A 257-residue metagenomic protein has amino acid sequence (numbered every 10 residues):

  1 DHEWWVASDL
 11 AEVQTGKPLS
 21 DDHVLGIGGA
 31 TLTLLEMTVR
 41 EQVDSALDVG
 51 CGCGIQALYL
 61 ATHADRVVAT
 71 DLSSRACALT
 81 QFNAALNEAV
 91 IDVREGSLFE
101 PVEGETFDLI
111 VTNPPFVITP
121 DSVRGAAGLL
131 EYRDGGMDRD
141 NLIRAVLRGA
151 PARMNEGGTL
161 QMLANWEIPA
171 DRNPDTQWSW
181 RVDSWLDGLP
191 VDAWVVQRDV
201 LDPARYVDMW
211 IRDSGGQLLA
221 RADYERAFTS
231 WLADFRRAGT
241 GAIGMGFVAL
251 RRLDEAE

Functional and structural regions predicted by a protein language model:
D1-L25: Non-catalytic substrate-recognition/targeting regions of SAM-dependent transferases
H2, E88-I91, V191: A short helix-to-beta-strand connector/capping loop
H23-A30, R139: Short, conserved glycine- and acidic-residue-centered signature motifs in active-site or ligand-binding loops
G28-T112, I118-T119: Conserved SAM/SAH cofactor-binding pocket of Class I
S73, D138-V196: Conserved Class I SAM-dependent methyltransferase catalytic core
S74-R75, P114-A145: Mobile active-site "lid"/loop adjacent to the S-adenosyl-L-methionine
V117-P120, I168-R172, D202-R205: Flexible loop/turn segments at secondary-structure boundaries
D192-E257: Rossmann-like AdoMet/SAM-dependent catalytic core
